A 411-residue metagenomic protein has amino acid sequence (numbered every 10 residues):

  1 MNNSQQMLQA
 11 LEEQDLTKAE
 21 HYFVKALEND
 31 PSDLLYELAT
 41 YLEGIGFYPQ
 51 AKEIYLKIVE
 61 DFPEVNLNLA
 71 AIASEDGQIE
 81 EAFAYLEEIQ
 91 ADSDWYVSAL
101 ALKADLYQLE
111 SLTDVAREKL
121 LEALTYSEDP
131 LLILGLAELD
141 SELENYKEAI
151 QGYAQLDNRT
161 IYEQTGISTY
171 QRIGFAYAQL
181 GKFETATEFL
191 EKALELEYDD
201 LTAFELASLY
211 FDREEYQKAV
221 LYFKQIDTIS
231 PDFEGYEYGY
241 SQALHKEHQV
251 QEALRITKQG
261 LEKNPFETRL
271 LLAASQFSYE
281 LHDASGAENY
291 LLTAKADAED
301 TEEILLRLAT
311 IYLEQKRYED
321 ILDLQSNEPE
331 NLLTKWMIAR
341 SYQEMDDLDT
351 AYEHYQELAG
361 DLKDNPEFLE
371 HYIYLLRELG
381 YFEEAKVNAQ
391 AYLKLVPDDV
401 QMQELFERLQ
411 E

Functional and structural regions predicted by a protein language model:
M1, D33-L35, E64-L67, V97-S98 (+10 more regions): Start-of-helix register in tetratricopeptide repeats
N2-K25, N29-F47, V65, A71-Q78 (+4 more regions): Alpha-helical segment of the N-proximal tetratricopeptide repeat
K25-A26, Y55-I58, E88-I89, E122-A123 (+8 more regions): Canonical positions in the second alpha-helix
N29-P31, E60-P63, D94, S127-E128 (+8 more regions): Short coil turns that delineate tetratricopeptide repeat
E37, N68-A71, L102, G135 (+8 more regions): Canonical tetratricopeptide repeat
